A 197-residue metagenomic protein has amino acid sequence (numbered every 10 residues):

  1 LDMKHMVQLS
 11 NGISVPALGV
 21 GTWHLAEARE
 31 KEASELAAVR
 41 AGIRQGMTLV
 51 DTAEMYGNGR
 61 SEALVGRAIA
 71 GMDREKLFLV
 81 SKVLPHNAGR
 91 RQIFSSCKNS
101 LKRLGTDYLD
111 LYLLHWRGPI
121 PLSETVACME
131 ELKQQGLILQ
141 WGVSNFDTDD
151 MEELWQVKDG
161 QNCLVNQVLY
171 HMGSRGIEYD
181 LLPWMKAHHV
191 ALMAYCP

Functional and structural regions predicted by a protein language model:
L1-L77: N-terminal binding-site loop/beta-alpha segment at the start of enzyme catalytic domains that lines or forms
L9-S10, I43-R44, G66-K76, K98-D107 (+3 more regions): Acidic (Asp/Glu)-rich catalytic clusters
V20, V50, V65, L79 (+6 more regions): Conserved, mostly hydrophobic/aromatic
G21-A33, S81-R91, H115, I120: Active-site mouth loops of central-metabolism enzymes
R29-I43, G89-L104, E124-A127, D149-E153 (+1 more regions): Short, acidic/polar
E75-N87, L111-H115, N145, V168-Y170: A short, structured active-site edge motif that brings together acidic residues
L101-I120: Active-site groove signature of glycoside hydrolases
R117-P197: Beta/alpha (TIM)-barrel catalytic core signal, keyed to glycine-rich beta->alpha loops juxtaposed to Asp/Glu that bind
